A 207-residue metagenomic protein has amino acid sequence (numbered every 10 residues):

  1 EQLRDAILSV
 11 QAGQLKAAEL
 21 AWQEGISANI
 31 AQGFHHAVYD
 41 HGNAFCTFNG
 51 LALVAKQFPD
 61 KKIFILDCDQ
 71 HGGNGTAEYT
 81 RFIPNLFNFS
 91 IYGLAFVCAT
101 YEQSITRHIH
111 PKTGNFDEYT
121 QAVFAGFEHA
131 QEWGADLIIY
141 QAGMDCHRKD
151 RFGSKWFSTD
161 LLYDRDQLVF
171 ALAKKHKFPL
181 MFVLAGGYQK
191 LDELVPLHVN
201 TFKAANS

Functional and structural regions predicted by a protein language model:
E1-I7: Active-site neighborhoods of divalent-metal-dependent phosphate/nucleic-acid chemistry enzymes
L15, E19, A28-K175, V199-K203: Conserved alpha-helical scaffold segments that buttress catalytic/binding sites
E24: Active-site acidic/histidine proton-transfer and metal-coordination neighborhood in alpha/beta enzyme cores
K112, A185-G186: A general structural signal for short secondary-structure boundary/capping elements
C146, G186-K190: A short, acidic, flexible beta-alpha connecting loop/helix-capping segment that sits on the rim of active
P179-L184: Short acidic/histidine-rich active-site segments
Q189-S207: C-terminal active-site-proximal or functional interface alpha/beta core segments in diverse enzymes
